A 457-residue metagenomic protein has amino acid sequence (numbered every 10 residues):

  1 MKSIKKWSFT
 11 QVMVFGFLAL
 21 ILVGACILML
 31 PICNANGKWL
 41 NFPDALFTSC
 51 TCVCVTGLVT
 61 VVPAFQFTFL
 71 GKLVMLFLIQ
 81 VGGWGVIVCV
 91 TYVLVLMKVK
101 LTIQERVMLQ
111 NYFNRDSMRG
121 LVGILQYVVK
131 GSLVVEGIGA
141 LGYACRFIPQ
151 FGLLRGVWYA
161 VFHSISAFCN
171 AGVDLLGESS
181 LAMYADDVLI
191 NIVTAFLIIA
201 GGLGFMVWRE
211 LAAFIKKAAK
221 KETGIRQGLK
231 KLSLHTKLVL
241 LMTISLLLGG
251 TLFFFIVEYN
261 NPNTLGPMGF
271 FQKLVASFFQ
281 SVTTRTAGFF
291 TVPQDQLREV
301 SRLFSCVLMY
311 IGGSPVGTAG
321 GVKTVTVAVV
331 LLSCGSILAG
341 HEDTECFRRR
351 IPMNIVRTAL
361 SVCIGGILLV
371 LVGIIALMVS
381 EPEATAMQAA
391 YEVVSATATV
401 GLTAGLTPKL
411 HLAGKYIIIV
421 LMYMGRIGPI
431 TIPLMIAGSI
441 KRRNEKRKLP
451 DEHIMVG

Functional and structural regions predicted by a protein language model:
M1-G457: Membrane-proximal intracellular helices of multi-pass ion channels
